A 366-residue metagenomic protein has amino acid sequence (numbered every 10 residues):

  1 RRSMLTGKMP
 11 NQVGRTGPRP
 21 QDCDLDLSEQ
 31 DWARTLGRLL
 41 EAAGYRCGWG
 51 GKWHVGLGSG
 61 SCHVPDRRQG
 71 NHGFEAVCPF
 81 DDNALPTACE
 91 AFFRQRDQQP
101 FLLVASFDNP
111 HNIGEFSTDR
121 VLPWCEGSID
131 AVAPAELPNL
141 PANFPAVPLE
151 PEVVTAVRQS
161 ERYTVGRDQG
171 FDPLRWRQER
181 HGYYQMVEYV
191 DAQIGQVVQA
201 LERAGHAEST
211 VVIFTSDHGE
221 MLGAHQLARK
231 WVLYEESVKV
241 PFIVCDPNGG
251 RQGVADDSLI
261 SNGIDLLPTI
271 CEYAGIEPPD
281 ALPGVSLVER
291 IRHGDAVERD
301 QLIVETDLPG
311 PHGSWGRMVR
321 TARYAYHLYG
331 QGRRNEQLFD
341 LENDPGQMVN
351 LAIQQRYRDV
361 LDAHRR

Functional and structural regions predicted by a protein language model:
R1, Q12-G14, Q21, V55-G60 (+11 more regions): Short catalytic/ligand-binding loop motif for oxyanion handling, primarily in non-cytosolic enzymes, centered on
R1-K8, T16, W49-G60, S106-H111 (+4 more regions): Short, solvent-exposed turn/loop segments enriched in Gly/Ser/Thr/Pro and often Arg
R1-T35, L39, Y45-W49, V55-S59 (+1 more regions): Active-site segment of extracytoplasmic enzymes that catalyze sulfate/phosphate-ester chemistry
N11-R15, D66-T87: Acidic, His- and aromatic-enriched active-site or binding-groove loops in soluble protein domains that engage sugars
R19-S28, F74-F80, H181-Y189: The substrate-binding groove and active-site-proximal loops of carbohydrate-active enzymes, especially glycoside
D82-L85, R96, P100, H218-A224 (+4 more regions): C-terminal cap/loop subdomain of S1 sulfatases and analogous C-terminal strand-loop tails that border
Q95-Q99, F107-S209, I213-I260, Y273-D280 (+2 more regions): Active-site-proximal cap/lid insertion segments
